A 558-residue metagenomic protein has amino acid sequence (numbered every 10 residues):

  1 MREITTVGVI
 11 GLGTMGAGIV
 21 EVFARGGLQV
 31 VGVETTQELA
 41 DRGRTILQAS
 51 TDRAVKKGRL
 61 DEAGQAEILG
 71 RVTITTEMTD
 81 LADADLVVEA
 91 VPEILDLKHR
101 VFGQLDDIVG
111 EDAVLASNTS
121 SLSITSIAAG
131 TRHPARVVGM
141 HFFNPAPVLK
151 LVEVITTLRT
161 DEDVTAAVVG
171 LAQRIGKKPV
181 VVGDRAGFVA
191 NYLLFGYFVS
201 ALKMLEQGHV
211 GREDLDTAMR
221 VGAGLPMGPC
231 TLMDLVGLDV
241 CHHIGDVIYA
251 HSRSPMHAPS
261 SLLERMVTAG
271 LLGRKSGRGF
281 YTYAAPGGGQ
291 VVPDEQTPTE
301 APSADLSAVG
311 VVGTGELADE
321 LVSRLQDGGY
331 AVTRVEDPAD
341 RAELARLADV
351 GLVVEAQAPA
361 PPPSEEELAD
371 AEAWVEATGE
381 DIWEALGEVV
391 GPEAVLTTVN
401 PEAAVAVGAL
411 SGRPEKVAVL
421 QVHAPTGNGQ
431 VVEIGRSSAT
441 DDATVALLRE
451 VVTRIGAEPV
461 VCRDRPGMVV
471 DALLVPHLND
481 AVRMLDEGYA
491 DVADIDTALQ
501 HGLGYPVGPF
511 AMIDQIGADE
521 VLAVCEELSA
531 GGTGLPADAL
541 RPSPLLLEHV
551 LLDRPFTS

Functional and structural regions predicted by a protein language model:
R2, G26-L28, Q173, K177-D184 (+8 more regions): NAD(P)-dependent Rossmann-like dehydrogenase/reductase catalytic/cofactor-binding core
E3-T6, A84, D112, L306-A308: Phosphate-coordination loops involved in phosphoryl transfer and adenosine-cofactor binding
L12-G13, T314: Glycine-rich Rossmann-fold phosphate-binding loop(s) that bind the pyrophosphate of adenine dinucleotide cofactors
G16-A17, A318: N-terminal Rossmann-fold NAD(P) dinucleotide-binding loop
T35: Short beta->alpha hinge that forms the Motif I/post-I loop of the SAM-binding pocket
E38-L39, R53-V114, L122, T333-V395: Rossmann-like NAD(P)-binding element
V114-Y192, S303, S307, A318-D319 (+4 more regions): Rossmann-fold dinucleotide-binding core
